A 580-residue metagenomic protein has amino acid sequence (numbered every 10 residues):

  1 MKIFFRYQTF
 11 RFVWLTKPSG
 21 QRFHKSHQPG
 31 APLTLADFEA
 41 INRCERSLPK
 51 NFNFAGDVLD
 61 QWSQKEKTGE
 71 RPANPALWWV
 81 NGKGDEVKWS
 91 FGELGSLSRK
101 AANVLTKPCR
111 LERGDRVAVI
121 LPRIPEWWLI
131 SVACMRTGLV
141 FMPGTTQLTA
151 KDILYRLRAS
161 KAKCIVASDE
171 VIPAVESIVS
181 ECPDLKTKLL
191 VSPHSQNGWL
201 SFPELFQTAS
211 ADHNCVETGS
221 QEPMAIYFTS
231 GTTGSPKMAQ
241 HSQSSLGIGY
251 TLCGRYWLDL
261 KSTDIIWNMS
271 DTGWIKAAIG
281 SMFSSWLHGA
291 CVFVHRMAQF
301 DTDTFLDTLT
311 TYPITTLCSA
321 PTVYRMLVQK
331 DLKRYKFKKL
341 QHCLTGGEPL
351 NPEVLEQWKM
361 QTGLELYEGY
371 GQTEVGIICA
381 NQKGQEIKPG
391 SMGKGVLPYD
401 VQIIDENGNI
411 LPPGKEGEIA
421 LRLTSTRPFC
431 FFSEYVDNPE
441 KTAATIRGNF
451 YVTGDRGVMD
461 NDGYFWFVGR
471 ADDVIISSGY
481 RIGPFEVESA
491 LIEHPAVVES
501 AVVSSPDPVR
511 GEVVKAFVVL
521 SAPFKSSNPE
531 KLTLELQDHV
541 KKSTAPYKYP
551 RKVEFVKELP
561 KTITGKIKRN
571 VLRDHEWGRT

Functional and structural regions predicted by a protein language model:
K2-F23, V132, R136-F206, A522: Structural core segment of the AMP-binding/adenylate-forming
E70-P75, P193-N197, Q207-F228, S235 (+1 more regions): Conserved pre-ATP/AMP-binding loop-to-beta segment of ANL
V87-E93, E217, M224-I248: Conserved AMP-binding A3 loop
G95-N103, Q207, S220, A239-K261 (+2 more regions): Conserved structural elements of the adenylate-forming
L148, Y155, I165-S168, L317 (+5 more regions): AMP-binding/adenylate-forming catalytic core of the ANL superfamily
Y227, L287, I314-S319, V328-K388 (+1 more regions): Gly/Ser/Thr-rich phosphate-binding loop
G247-T316, M326, K330: Conserved AMP-binding/adenylation subdomain of ANL enzymes
P398, N409-A444, I482: Conserved ATP/PPi-binding loop(s) of AMP-dependent carboxylate-activating enzymes
